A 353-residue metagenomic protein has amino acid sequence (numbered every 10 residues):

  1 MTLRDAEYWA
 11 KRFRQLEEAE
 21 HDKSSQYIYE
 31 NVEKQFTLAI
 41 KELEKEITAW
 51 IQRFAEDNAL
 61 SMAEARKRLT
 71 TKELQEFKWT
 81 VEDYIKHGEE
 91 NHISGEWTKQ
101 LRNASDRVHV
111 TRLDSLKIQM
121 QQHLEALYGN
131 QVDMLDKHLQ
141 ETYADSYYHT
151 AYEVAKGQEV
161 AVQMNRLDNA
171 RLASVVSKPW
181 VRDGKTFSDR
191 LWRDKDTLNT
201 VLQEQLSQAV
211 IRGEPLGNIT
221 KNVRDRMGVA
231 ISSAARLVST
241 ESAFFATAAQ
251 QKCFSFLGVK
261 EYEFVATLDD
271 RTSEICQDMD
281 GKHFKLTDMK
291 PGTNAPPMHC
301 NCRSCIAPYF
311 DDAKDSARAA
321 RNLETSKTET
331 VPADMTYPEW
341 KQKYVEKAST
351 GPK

Functional and structural regions predicted by a protein language model:
M1-T142, D225-R226, S232, R236-K353: Activation/maturation switch segments at domain boundaries
L101-R224: Structured, charged N-terminal subsegments at the starts of enzyme catalytic cores and at intra-chain domain/subunit
